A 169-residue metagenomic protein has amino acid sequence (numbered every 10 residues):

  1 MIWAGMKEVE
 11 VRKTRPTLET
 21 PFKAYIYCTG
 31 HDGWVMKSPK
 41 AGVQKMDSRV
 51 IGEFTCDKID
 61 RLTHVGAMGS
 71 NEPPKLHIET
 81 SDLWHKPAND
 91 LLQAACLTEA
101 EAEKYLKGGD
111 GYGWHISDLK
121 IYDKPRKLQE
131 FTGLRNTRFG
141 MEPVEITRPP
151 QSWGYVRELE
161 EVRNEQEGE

Functional and structural regions predicted by a protein language model:
M1-E169: Structured alpha/beta reader/binder surfaces that contact nucleic acids or chromatin modification marks
